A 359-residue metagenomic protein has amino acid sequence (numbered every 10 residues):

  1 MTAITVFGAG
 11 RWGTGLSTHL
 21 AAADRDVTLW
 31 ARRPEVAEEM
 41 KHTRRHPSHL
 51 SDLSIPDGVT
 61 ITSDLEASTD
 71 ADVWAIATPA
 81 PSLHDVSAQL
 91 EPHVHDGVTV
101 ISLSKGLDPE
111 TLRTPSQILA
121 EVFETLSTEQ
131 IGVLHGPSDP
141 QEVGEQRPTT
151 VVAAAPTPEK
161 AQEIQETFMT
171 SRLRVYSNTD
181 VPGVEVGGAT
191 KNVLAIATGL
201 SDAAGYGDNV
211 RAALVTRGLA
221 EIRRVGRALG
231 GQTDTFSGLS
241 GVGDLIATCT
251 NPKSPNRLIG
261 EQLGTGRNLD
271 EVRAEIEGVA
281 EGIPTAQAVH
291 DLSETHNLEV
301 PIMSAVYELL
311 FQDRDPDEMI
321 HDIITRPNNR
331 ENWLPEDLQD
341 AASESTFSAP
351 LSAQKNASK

Functional and structural regions predicted by a protein language model:
M1-L53, S63, Q89: NAD(P)+-binding Rossmann beta1-loop-alpha1 motif at the extreme N-terminus of oxidoreductases
F7, R11, G15, E35 (+17 more regions): Conserved active-site and cofactor/substrate-binding residues in soluble primary-metabolism enzymes
T18, A22, H42, A88 (+5 more regions): Short, well-ordered alpha-helices that flank and scaffold nucleotide-derived cofactor binding pockets
I55, I61-P148, I164-E166: Rossmann-like NAD(P)(H) cofactor-binding subdomain of soluble oxidoreductases
S82, H93, I118, V122-I131 (+1 more regions): Internal alpha-helical scaffold of NAD(P)-dependent oxidoreductase catalytic cores
T198-D202, R227-S237, G241-K359: NAD(P)-dependent Rossmann-like dehydrogenase/reductase catalytic/cofactor-binding core
